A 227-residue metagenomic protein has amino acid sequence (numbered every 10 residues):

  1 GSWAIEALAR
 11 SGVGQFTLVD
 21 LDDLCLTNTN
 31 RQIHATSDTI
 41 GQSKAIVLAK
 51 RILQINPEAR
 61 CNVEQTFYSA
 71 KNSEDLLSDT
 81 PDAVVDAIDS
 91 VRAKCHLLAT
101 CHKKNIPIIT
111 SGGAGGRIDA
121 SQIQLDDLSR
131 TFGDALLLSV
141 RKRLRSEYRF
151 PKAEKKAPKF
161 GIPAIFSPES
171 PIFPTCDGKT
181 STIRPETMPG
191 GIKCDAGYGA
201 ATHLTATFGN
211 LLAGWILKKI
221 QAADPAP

Functional and structural regions predicted by a protein language model:
G1-P227: Adenine nucleotide-associated cytosolic modules
